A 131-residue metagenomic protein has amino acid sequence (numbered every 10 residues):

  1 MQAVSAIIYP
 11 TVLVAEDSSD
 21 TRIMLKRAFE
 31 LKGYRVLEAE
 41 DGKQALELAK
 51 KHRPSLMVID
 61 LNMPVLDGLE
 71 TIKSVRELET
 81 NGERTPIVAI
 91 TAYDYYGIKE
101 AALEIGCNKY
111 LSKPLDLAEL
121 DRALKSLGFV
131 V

Functional and structural regions predicted by a protein language model:
E16: Conserved acidic carboxylate
I23-L31: Charged docking surfaces used in two-component/phosphorelay signaling
G33-E40, L48: Short hydrophobic/Thr-rich beta-strand motif most characteristic of the beta2 strand and flanking loop of CheY-like
H52-V58: Active-site beta3 strand of CheY-like receiver
M63: Receiver (REC) domain active-site loop signature in two-component systems and cognate sites in sensor histidine kinases
G97, L115-L124: C-terminal output helix
